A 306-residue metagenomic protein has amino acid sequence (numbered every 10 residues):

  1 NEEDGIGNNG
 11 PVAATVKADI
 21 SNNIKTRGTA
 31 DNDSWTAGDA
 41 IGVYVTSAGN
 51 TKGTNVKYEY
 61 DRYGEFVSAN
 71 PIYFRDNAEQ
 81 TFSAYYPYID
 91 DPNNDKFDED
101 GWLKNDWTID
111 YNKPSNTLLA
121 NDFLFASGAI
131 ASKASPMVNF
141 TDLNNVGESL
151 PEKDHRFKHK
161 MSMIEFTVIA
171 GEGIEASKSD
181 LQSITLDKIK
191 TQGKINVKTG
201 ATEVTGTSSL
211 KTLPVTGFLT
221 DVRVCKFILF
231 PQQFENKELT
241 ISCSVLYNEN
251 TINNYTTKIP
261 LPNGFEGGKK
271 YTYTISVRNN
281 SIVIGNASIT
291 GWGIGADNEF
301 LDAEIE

Functional and structural regions predicted by a protein language model:
E2-D180, K211-F227, P231, K237-S242 (+2 more regions): Short, low-hydrophobicity acidic/polar segments
P11, T15, G38, N77 (+4 more regions): N-terminal functional modules and adjacent low-complexity/disordered segments of proteins
T29, F97-E99, V197-G200, T272-Y273 (+2 more regions): Surface-exposed beta-strand edges and their flanking turn/coil or helix-capping segments
D154, K158, Q192, N279-S281: Generic secondary-structure boundary/loop-capping signal
G171-E172, Q232-I305: Exposed, polar/acidic Ser/Thr-rich sequence context and nearby capping/turn residues that mark flexible linkers
L181-F234, E238-E266: Contiguous ligand/interfacial binding patches
